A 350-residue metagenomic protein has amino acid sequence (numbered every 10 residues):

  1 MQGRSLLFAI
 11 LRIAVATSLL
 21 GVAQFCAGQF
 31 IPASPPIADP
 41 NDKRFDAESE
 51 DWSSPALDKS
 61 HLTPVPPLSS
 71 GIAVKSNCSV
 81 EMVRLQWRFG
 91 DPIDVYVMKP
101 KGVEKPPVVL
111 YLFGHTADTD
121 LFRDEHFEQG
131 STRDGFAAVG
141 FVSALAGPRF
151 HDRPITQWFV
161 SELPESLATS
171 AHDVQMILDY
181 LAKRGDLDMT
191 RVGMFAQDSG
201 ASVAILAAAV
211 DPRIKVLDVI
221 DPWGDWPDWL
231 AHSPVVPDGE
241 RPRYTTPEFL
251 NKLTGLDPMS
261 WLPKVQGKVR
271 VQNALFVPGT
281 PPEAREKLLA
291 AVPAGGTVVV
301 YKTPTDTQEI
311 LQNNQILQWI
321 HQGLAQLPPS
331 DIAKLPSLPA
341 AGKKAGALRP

Functional and structural regions predicted by a protein language model:
K59-V103: N-terminal cap/lid segment of alpha/beta-hydrolase-fold proteins
V95, K105-G114: Short beta-strand element of the alpha/beta-hydrolase
L110-L112, F141-S143, I220, Y301: Alpha/beta-hydrolase
G114-H172, W229-H232: Cap/lid segment of the alpha/beta-hydrolase catalytic domain
T156-D198: Gly/Ser-rich "nucleophile elbow"/oxyanion-hole loop immediately N-terminal to the catalytic nucleophile in hydrolases
A201-E248, L311: Hydrolase active-site cap/lid region
P234, D238-E286, A290: The feature captures the conserved acid-bearing segment of alpha/beta-hydrolase catalytic domains
P293-P350: C-terminal catalytic histidine-bearing segment of alpha/beta-hydrolase fold enzymes
